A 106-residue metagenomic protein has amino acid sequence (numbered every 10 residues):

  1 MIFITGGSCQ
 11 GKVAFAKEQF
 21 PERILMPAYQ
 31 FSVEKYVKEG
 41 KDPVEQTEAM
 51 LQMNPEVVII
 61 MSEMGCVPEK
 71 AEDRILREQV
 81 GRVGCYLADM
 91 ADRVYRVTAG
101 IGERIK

Functional and structural regions predicted by a protein language model:
M1-I24: Glycine-rich P-loop/Walker A and Walker A-like loops and their local beta1-loop-alpha1 context in P-loop NTPases
I2, V33-V37, C66-E69: Short, basic, glycine/proline-bearing loop/turn elements
F3, L25-P27, V58-I60: Structural motif
G6, A28, A99: Active-site donor-binding loop signature of nucleotide-sugar glycosyltransferases
Q10-G11, S32, G102: Glycine-rich nucleotide phosphate-binding loop and flanking beta-alpha elements of Rossmann-like dinucleotide-binding
K17-K41: Conserved substrate/cofactor phosphate-moiety recognition/catalytic segment in nucleotide-dependent phosphotransferases
G40-K106: Replace "adjacent to P-loop NTPase cores in ATP/GTP-dependent enzymes" with "adjacent to NTP-binding cores
